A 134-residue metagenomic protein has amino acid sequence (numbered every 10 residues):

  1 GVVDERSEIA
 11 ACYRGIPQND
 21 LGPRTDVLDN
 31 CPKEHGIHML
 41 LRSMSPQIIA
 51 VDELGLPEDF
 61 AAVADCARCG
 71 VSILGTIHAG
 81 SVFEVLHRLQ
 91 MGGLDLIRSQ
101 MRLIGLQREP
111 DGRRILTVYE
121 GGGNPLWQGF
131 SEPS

Functional and structural regions predicted by a protein language model:
G1-L40: P-loop NTPase switch/communication element
D4, L28-C31, T76-G80, L103-I104 (+1 more regions): Short, surface-exposed, polar/charged, turn-prone segments marking secondary-structure boundaries
I9-C12, F83-V85, G112-L116: Switch/connector loops and helix/strand junctions flanking conserved nucleotide-binding motifs in nucleotide-processing
G15, L40-R42, A64, R88 (+2 more regions): Surface-exposed beta-strand edges and their flanking turn/coil or helix-capping segments
Q18, M44-D111: Conserved P-loop NTPase nucleotide-binding/switch module
R102-S134: Conserved P-loop NTPase
